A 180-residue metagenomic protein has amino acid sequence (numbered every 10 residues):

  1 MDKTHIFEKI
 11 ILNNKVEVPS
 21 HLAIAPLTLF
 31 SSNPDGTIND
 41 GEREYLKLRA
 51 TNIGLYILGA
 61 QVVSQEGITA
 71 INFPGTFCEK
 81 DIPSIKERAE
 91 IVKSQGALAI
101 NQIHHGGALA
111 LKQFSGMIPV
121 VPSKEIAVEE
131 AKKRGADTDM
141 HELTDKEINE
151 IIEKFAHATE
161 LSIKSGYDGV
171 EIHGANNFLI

Functional and structural regions predicted by a protein language model:
M1-H104, I151, T159: N-terminal capping/small domains of soluble enzymes
V18, G59-V62, V128-K132, H141 (+1 more regions): Short hydrophobic/aromatic-rich motifs at helix boundaries and adjacent loops
I57-A60, A99-I103, S165-L179: Short beta-strand segments at enzyme active-site cores
S64-I68, L111-K112, E130, F178-I180: Short acidic/His/Gly/Ser-rich catalytic and metal-binding motifs that mark active-site loops of diverse hydrolases
E90, H104-L161, S165-Y167: Non-globular sequence segments
